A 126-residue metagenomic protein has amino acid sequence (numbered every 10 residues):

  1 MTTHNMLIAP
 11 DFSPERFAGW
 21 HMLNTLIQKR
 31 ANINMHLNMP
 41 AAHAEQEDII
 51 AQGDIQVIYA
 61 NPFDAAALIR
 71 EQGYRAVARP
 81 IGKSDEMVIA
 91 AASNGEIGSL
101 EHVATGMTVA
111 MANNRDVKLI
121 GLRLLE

Functional and structural regions predicted by a protein language model:
M1-D54, A60-F63: N-terminal hydrophobic or amphipathic helices and topogenic motifs
N5-R30, E86-E126: Bilobed "Venus flytrap"/periplasmic-binding protein-like clamshell domains and structurally analogous long
A44, A66-A67, D85: Short secondary-structure capping/turn micro-motifs that flank functional sites
D48-I49, A67, H102: Well-formed, non-transmembrane alpha-helical positions, independent of function
Q56-V57, A76: Short, Asp-centered acidic motifs that coordinate Mg2+ and/or phosphate in catalytic or ligand-binding sites
A65-A66, V117: Glycine-rich nucleotide phosphate-binding loop and flanking beta-alpha elements of Rossmann-like dinucleotide-binding
L68-R79: Ligand-binding "clamshell"
A78-V88: Short Pro/Gly-enriched coil loops immediately N-terminal to beta-strands
